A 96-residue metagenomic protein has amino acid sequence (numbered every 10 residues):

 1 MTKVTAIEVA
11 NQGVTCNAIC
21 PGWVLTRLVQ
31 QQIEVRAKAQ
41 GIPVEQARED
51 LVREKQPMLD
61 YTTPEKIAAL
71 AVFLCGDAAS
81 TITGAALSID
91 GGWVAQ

Functional and structural regions predicted by a protein language model:
M1-T5, V9, I19, L74: Hydrophobic alpha-helix immediately C-terminal to the catalytic Tyr-X-X-X-Lys motif of short-chain
I7-N11, V24, T62, C75: A short hydrophobic alpha-helix cap/turn motif
A10, T15, I82-G84: Short, small/polar-rich loop/turn modules that mediate ligand/substrate recognition or access, typified
T15-L25, C75, S88-D90: Conserved SDR Rossmann-fold cofactor-binding beta-strand/turn motif
A18, I42-A78, I82: C-terminal helical subdomain
P21-Q31, V35, A39-Q40: Short, flexible catalytic-loop segment of classical short-chain dehydrogenase/reductase
A71-V72, T83-Q96: Short C-terminal tail/terminal secondary-structure segment of NAD(P)H-dependent dehydrogenase/reductase domains
